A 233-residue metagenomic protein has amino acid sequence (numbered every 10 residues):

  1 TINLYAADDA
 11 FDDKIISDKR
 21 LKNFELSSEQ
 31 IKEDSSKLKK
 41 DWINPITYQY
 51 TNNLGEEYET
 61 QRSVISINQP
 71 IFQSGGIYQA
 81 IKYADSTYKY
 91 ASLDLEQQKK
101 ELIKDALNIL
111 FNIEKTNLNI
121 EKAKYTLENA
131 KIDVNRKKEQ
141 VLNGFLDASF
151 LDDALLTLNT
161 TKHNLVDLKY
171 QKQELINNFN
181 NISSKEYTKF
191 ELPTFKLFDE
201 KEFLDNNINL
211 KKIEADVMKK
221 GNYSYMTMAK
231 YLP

Functional and structural regions predicted by a protein language model:
L4-A6, E101-K211, A215-K220: Periplasmic alpha-helical coiled-coil/stalk elements that build and connect Gram-negative outer-membrane
L4-T47, I71, F145-D147, S183-L232: Bacterial Sec-pathway N-terminal export signals of envelope proteins
F11, L95-E96, K100-I103: Short, charge-rich amphipathic alpha-helices with coiled-coil/heptad character
E25-S28, I81, D85-Y88, L155-L158 (+1 more regions): Generic structural concept
L26, E33, S86, L93 (+3 more regions): Periodic self-assembly scaffolds
Q30, R62-Q69, Y83-S86, F111-L118 (+1 more regions): Non-membrane alpha-helical segments in proteins
W42-Q98, M218-Y223, M228-P233: Small/polar-residue-enriched beta-strand and adjacent coil segments characteristic of outer-membrane beta-barrel
